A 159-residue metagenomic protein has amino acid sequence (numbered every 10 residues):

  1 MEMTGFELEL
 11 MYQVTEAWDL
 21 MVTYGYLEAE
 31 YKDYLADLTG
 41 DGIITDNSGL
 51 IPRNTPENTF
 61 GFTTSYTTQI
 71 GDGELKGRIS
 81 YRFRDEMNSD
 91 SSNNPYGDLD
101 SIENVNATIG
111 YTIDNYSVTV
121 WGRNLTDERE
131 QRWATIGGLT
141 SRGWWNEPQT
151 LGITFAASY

Functional and structural regions predicted by a protein language model:
M1-S91, T154-S158: Gram-negative outer-membrane beta-barrel transporters
E2, D100-S101: Short, glycine/acidic-rich beta->alpha junctions
L8, A107-I109: Short, basic/aromatic-rich helical patch in the C-terminal catalytic core of site-specific tyrosine
N47-R53, N93-D98, T140-W144: Outer-membrane beta-barrel domain signature
E57-G61, I102-N106, T140, P148-T150: Transmembrane beta-barrel architecture of outer membranes
R82-D90, Y111-Y159: C-terminal beta-signal and adjacent terminal beta-strands/loops of Gram-negative outer-membrane beta-barrel proteins
